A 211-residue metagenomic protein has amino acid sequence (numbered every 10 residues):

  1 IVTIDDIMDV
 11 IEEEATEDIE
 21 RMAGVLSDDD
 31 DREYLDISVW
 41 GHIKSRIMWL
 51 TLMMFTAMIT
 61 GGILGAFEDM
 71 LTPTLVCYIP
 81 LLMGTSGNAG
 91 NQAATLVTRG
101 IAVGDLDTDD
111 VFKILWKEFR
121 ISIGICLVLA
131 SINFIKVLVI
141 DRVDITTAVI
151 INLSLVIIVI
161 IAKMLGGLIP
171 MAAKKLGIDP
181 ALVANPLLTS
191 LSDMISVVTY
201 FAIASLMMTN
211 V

Functional and structural regions predicted by a protein language model:
I1-Y78: Cytosolic regulatory modules rich in charged/polar residues
E13-L26, A66-P73, A89-K117, L165-T189 (+1 more regions): Juxtamembrane helix-loop transition segments at the membrane interface in multi-pass membrane proteins
K44-S45, Y78-L82, K117-I121, I150-L155: Short alpha-helical transmembrane interface motifs in multi-pass membrane proteins
T51, L115-A130: Selective transmembrane-helix segments that form parts of the transport pathway or gating/packing helices in multipass
T56, T60, G124-V137, Y200-A204: Hydrophobic alpha-helical transmembrane segments that constitute the membrane-spanning cores of multi-pass membrane
A66-I79, D141-L153: Membrane-water interface of transmembrane alpha-helices in multipass transporters/channels
L81-A89, I123-L127, V156-M164, S190-V198: Hydrophobic transmembrane alpha-helical segments of multi-pass transport and channel proteins
V197, F201-V211: Juxtamembrane boundary at the C-terminal end of a transmembrane helix
